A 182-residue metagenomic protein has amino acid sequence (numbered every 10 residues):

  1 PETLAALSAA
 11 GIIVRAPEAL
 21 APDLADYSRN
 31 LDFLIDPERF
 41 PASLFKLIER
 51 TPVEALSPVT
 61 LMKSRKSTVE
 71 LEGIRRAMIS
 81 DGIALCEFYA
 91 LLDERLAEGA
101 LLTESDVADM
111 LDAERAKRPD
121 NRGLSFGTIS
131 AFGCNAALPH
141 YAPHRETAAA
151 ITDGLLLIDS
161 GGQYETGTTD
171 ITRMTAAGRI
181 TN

Functional and structural regions predicted by a protein language model:
P1-N182: Active-site neighborhoods and metal-handling regions in enzymes and metal-associated proteins
